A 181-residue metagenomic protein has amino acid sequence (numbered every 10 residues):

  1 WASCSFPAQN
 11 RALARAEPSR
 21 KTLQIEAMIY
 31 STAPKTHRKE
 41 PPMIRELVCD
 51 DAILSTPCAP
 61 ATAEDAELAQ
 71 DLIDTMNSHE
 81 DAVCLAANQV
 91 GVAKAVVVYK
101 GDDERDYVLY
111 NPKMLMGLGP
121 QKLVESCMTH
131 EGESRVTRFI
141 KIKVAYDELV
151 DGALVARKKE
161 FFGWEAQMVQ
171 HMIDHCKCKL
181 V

Functional and structural regions predicted by a protein language model:
N10, K21-I25, K35-T36: Polybasic, lysine-rich low-complexity intrinsically disordered segments
L13-A16: Low-complexity, intrinsically disordered Ser/Thr/Pro- and acidic-rich segments
I29-V181: Positively charged
